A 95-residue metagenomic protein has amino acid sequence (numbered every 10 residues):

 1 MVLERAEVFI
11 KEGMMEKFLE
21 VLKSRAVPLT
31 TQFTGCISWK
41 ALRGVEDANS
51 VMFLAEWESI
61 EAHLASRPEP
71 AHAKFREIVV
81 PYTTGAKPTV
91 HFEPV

Functional and structural regions predicted by a protein language model:
M1-V2, V95: Absolute protein N-terminus
V2-F9, K40-R67: Short, well-ordered beta-strand segments in beta-rich or mixed alpha/beta enzyme and ligand-binding folds
G13, E46-A48, P70, K74: Short alpha-helical
M14-L19, H63: Short, conserved charged micro-motifs
S24-S38, E56-T89: An amphipathic, aromatic/His-enriched active-site/gating alpha helix that lines ligand/cofactor pockets
L42, H91-F92: Solvent-exposed beta-strand sheet faces enriched in polar/charged residues
